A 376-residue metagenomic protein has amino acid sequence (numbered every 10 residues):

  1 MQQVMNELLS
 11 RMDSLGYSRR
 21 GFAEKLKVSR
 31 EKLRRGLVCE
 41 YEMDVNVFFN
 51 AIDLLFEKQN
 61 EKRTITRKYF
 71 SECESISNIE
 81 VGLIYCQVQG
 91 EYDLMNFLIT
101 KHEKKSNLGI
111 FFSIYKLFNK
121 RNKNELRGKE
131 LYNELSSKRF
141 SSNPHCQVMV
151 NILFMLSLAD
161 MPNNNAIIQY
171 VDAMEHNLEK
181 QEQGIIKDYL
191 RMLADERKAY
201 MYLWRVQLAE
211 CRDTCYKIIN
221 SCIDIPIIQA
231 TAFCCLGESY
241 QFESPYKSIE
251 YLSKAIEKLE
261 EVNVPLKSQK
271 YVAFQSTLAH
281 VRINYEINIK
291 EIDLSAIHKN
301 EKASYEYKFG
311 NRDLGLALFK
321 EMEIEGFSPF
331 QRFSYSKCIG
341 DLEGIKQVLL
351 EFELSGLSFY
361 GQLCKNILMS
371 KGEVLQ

Functional and structural regions predicted by a protein language model:
M1-A159, L314-G315, L342-Q347, E351-Q376: Flexible inter-repeat linkers and adjacent short helices within tandem amphipathic alpha-helical repeat scaffolds
T64-I76, K101-E103, I185-I186, N284-A296 (+1 more regions): TPR-adjacent "capping" and linker segments in tetratricopeptide-repeat scaffold/adaptor proteins
S75, N107-G109, H145-V148, G184-K187 (+7 more regions): Residues that mark the junctions of alpha-helical repeat units in TPR/alpha-solenoid scaffolds
S77-Y85, G109-E125, V148-N164, L190-R205 (+4 more regions): Tandem amphipathic alpha-helical repeat scaffolds
I84-F97, N119-L135, A159-L178, L203-K217 (+4 more regions): Helix-turn-helix repeat elements of alpha-solenoid scaffolds
I99-N107, S136-Q147, N177-D188, I219-I227 (+2 more regions): Flexible helix-coil transition and linker loops at the boundaries of alpha-helical arrays
K101-H102, I218, A255, N288 (+2 more regions): Canonical positions in the second alpha-helix
R191, D195-L208, L266-R332: Alpha-helical adaptor scaffolds
